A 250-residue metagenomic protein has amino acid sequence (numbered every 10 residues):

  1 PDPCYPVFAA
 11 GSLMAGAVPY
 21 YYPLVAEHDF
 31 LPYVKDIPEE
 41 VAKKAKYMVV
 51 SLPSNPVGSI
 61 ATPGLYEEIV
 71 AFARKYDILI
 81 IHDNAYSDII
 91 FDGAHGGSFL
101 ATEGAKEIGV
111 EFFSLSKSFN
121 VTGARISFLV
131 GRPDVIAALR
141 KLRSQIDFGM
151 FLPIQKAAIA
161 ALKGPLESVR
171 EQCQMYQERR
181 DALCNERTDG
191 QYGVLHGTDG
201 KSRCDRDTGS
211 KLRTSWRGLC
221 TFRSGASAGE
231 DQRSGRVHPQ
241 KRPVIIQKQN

Functional and structural regions predicted by a protein language model:
P1-K248: PLP-dependent class I/II
